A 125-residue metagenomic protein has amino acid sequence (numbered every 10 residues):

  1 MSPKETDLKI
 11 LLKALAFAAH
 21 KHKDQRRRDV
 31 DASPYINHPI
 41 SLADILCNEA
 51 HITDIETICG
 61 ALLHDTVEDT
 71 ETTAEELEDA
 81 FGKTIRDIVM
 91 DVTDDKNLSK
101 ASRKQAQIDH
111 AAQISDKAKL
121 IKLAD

Functional and structural regions predicted by a protein language model:
M1-A124: Active-site helical microenvironments for divalent-metal-assisted chemistry
